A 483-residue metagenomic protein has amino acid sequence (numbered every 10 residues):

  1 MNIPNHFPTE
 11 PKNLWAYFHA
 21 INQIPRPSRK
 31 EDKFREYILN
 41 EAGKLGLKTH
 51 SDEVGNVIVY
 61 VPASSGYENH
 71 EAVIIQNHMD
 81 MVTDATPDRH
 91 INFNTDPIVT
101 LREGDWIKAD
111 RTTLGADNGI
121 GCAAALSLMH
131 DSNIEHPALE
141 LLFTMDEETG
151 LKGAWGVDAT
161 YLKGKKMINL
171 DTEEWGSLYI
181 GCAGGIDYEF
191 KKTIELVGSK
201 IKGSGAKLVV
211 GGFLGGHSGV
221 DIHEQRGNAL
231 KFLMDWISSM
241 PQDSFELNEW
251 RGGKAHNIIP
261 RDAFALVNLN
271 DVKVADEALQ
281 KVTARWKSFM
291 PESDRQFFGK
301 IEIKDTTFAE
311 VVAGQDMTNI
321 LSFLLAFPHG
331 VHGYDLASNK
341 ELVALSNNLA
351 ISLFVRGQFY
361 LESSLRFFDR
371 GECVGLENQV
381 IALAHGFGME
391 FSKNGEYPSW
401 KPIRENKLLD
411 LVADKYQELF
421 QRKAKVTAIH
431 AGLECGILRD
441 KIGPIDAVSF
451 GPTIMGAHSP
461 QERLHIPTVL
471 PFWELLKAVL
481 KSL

Functional and structural regions predicted by a protein language model:
P4-D105: Acidic/His- and Gly-rich active-site-bordering loop/insert found across diverse amide/peptide-bond hydrolases
P11-L14, A344-S346, A350-F359, S364 (+1 more regions): Zn-dependent metallopeptidase/amidohydrolase metal-coordination segment
Y67-T149, A154-K165, K202, M317 (+4 more regions): Active-site metal-coordination/substrate-binding segment of hydrolases, especially metallo-dependent peptidases
M79-M81, L142-G150, D171-W175, L214 (+1 more regions): Acidic, glycine-rich active-site loops and adjacent beta-strand->loop/helix elements that engage anionic groups
G104-K108, T112, E148-T149, A154-R366: Midchain, well-structured core segments that form catalytic/ion-binding scaffolds
D221, N228-R251, P402-I445: Active-site-adjacent substrate-binding region of metalloamidase/peptidase-like peptide-processing proteins
R226-Q242, D271-V272, T318-P328, G333 (+3 more regions): His/Asp/Glu-rich mid-to-C-terminal helical/loop segments that flank catalytic regions of hydrolases
L342-A431: Substrate-recognition/cap regions that form aromatic- and gly/pro-loop-enriched pockets for small-molecule ligands
